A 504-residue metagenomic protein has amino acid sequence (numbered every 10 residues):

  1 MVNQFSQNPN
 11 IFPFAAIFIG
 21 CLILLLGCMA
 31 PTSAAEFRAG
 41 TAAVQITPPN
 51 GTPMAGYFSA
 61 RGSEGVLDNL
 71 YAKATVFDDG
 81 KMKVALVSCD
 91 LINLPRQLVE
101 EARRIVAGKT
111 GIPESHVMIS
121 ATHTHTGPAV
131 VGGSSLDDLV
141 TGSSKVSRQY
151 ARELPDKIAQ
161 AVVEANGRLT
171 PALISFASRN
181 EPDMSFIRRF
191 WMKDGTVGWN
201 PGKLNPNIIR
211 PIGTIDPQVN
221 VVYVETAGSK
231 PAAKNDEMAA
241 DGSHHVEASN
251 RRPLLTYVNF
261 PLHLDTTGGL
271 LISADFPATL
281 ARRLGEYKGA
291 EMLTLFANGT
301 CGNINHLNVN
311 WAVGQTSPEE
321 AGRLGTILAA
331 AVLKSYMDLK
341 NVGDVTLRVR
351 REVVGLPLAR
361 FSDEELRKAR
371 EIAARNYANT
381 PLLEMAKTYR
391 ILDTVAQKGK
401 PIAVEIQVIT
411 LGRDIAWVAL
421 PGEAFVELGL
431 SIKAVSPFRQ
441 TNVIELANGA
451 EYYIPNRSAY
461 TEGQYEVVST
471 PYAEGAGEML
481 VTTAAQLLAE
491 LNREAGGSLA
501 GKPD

Functional and structural regions predicted by a protein language model:
M1-F14: N-terminal secretory signal peptides that target proteins for export/translocation
A15-C28: Bacterial N-terminal signal peptides
A30-A34: Sec/Tat signal peptide C-region and signal peptidase I cleavage site
A35-S120, T124-G228, R251-L293, G299-R323 (+2 more regions): Conserved beta-alpha junction segments in alpha/beta enzyme cores
G228-A232, E237-H245, N250: N-terminal amphipathic/hydrophobic targeting modules at extreme N-termini, encompassing cleavable Sec/SRP-type signal
L328: Anionic-ligand-binding alpha/beta catalytic cores of soluble enzymes and soluble regulatory domains that recognize
